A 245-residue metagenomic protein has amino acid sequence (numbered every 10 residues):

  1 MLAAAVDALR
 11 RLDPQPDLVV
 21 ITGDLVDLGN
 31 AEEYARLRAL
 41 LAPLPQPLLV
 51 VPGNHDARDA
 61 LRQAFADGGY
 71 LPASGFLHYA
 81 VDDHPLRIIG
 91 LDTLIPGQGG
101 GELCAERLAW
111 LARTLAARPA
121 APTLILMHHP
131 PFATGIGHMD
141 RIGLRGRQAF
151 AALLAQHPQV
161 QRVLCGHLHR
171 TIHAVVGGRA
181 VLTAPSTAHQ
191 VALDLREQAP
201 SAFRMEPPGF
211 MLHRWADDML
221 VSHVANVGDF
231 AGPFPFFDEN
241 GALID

Functional and structural regions predicted by a protein language model:
M1-R36, F76, T134: N-terminal active-site segment of His-dependent metallophosphoesterases
A5-L18, G100-L182, R204, M211-L212 (+2 more regions): His/acidic metal-ligating clusters that form di-metal
G23-D24, G53, L91, H128 (+1 more regions): Active-site glycine-centered loops adjacent to acidic/histidine catalytic or metal-binding residues that shape
G29, R58-A60, F132-G135, T171-A174 (+2 more regions): Short catalytic/ligand-binding loop motif for oxyanion handling, primarily in non-cytosolic enzymes, centered on
A31-A117, A149, A155-Q159, G177 (+3 more regions): Extended active-site neighborhood of metal-dependent phosphoesterases/phosphodiesterases
D92-L94, G135-M139, L193-R196: Short acidic, glycine/proline-rich loop/turn micro-motifs
Q190-A202: Short, surface-exposed loop/helix-turn segments at secondary-structure junctions that function as lids/hinges flanking
V224-F234: Short, solvent-exposed aromatic-acidic interface loops
